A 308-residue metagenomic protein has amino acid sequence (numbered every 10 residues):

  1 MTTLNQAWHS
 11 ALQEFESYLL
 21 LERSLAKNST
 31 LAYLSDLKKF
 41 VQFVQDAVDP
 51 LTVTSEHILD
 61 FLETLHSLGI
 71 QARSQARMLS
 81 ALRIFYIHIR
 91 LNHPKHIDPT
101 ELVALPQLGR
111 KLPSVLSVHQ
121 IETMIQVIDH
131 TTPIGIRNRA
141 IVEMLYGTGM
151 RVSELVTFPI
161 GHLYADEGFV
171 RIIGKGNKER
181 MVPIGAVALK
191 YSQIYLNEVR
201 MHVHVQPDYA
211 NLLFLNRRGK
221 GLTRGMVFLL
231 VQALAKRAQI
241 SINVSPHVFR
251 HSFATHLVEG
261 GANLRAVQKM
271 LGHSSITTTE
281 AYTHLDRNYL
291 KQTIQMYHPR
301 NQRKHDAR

Functional and structural regions predicted by a protein language model:
M1-R308: Conserved catalytic core of the tyrosine transesterase superfamily
